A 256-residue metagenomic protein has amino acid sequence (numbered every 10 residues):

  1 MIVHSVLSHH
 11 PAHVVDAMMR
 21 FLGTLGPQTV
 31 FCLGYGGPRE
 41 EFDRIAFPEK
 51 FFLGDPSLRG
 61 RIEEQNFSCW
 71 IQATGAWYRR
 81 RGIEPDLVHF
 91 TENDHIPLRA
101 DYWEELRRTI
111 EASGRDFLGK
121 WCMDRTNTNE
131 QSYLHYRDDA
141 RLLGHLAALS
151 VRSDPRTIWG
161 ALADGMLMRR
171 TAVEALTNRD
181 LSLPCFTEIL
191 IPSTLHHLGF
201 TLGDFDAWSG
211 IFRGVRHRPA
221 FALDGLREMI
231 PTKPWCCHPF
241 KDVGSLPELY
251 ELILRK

Functional and structural regions predicted by a protein language model:
M1-I2, G23-L33, K50: Short loop->beta transition adjacent to catalytic acidic/histidine clusters or analogous donor-positioning motifs
I2-P11: A conserved hydrophobic helix/loop-capping motif in glycosyltransferases and polysaccharide synthases
P11-L25: Short, well-formed alpha-helical segments that are part of the catalytic scaffolds of diverse glycosyltransferases
Y35-D86: Active-site-proximal specificity loops/subdomain of glycosyltransferases
I83-P85, S113-D116, F200: Short, high-confidence coil segments that cap the C-terminus of an alpha-helix and link into the following beta-strand
P85-I96: Short beta-strand-to-loop acidic/aromatic patch adjacent to the donor-nucleotide binding site
I96-P192: Conserved catalytic core of nucleotide-sugar-dependent glycosyltransferases
L176-K256: C-terminal catalytic/acceptor-binding lobe
